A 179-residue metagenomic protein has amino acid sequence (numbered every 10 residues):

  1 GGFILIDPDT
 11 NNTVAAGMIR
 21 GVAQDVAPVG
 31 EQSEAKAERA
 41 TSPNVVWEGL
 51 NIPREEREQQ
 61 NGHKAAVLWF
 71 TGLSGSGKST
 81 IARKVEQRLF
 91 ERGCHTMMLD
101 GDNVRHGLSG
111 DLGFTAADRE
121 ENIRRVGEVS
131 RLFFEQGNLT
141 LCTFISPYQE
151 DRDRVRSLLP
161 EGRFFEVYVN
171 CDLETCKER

Functional and structural regions predicted by a protein language model:
G1-G49: C-terminal effector/interaction modules appended to NTPase cores
E56-E58, S76-E135: Conserved substrate/cofactor phosphate-moiety recognition/catalytic segment in nucleotide-dependent phosphotransferases
R57-A65: Phosphate-binding P-loop
A66, H95-M97, N138, F165: The start of beta-strands in P-loop NTPase/AAA+ ATPase cores
L68-F70: Hydrophobic anchor at the beta1->P-loop junction of P-loop NTPases
L73: Anion-recognition interface
G107-T115, S130-R179: ATP-dependent NMP and nucleoside kinases share a basic, alpha-helical "lid"
